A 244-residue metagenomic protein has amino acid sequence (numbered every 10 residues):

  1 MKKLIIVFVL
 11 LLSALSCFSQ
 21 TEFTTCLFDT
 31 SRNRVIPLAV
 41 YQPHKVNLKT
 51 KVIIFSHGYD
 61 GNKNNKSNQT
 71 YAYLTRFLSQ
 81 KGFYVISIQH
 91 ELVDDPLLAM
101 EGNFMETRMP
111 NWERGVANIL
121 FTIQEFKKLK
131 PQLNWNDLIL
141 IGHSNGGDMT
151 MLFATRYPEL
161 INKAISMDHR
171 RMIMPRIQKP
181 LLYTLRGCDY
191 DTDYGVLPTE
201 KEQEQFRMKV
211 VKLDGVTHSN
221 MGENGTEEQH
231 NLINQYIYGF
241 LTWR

Functional and structural regions predicted by a protein language model:
L4-S13: Sec-dependent N-terminal signal peptides
C17-S19: Boundary at the C-terminal end of the N-terminal hydrophobic targeting segment
N33-L129: Serine-hydrolase catalytic machinery in alpha/beta-hydrolase-like enzymes
F121-I177: Primarily recognizes the serine-hydrolase "nucleophile elbow" in alpha/beta-hydrolase and SGNH/GDSL folds
R176-L181, Q205-R207: Short, proline-enriched alpha-helix->beta-strand connector loops that line the catalytic pocket of alpha/beta-hydrolase
K179, Y190-E202: Short alpha-helix in the alpha/beta-hydrolase fold that links the catalytic acid
Y183-L185: Short beta-strand/loop motif that positions the catalytic acidic residue of the alpha/beta-hydrolase fold
R207-R244: C-terminal catalytic histidine-bearing segment of alpha/beta-hydrolase fold enzymes
